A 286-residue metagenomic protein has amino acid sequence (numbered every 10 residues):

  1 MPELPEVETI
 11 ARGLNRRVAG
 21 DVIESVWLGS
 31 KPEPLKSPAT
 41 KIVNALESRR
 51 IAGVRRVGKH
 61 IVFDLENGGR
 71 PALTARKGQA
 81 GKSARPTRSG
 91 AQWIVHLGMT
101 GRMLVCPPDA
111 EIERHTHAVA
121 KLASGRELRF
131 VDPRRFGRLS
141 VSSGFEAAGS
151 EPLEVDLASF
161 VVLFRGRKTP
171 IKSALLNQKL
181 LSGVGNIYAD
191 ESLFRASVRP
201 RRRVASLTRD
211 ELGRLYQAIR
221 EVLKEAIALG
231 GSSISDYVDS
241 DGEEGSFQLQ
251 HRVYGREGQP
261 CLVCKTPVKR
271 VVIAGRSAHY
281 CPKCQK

Functional and structural regions predicted by a protein language model:
M1-K77, G81-R135, E154, R209 (+1 more regions): Gly/Gly-Pro- and Ser/Thr-rich, intrinsically disordered tail segments characteristic of DNA damage-repair and tolerance
P2-P5, G149, P200: Proline-rich low-complexity regions
I23-A45, R55, H60, N67-G68 (+3 more regions): Basic, nucleic-acid-binding surfaces and adjacent catalytic neighborhoods in DNA/RNA-processing proteins
S89-R195, R203: Phosphate/anion-contacting hairpin/loop surfaces
